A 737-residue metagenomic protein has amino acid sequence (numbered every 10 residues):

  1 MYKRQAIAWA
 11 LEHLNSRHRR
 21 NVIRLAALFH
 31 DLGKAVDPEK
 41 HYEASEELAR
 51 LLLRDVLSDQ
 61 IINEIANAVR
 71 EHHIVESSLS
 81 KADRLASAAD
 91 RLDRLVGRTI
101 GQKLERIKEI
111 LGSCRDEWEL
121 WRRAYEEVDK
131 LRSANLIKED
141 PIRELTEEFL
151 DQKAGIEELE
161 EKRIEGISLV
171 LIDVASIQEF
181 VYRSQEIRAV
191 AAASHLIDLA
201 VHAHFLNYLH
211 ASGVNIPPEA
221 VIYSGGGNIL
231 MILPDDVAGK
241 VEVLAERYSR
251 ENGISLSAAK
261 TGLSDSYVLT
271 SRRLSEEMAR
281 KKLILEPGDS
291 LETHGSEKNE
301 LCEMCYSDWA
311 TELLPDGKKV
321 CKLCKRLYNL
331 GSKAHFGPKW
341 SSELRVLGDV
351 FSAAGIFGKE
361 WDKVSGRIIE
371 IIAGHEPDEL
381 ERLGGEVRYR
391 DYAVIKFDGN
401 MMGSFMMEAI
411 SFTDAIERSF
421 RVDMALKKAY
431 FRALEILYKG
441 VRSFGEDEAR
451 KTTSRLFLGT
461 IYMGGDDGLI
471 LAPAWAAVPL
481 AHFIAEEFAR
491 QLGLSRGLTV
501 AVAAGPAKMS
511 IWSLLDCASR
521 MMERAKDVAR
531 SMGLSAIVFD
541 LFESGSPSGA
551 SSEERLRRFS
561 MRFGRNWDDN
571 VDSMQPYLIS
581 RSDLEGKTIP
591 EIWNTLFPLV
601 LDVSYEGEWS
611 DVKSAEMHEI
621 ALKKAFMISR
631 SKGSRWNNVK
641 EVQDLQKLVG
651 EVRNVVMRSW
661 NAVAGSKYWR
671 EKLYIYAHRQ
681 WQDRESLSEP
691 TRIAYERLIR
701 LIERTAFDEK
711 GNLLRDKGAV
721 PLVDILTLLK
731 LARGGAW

Functional and structural regions predicted by a protein language model:
K3-W737: Regulatory and interdomain segments flanking nucleotide-handling catalytic cores in signaling/defense enzymes
